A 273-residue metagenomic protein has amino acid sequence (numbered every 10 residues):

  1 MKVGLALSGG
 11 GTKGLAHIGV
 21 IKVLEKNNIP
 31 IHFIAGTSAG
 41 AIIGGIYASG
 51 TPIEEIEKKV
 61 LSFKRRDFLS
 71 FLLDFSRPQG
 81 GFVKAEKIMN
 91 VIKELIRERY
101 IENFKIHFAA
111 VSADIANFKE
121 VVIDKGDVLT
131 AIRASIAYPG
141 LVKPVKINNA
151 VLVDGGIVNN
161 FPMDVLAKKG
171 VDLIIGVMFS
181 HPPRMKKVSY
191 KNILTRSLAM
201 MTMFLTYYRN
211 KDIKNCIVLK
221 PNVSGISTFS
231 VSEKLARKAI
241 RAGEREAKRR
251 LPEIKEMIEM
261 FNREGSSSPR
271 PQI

Functional and structural regions predicted by a protein language model:
M1-T37, G45-I273: Patatin-like phospholipase
